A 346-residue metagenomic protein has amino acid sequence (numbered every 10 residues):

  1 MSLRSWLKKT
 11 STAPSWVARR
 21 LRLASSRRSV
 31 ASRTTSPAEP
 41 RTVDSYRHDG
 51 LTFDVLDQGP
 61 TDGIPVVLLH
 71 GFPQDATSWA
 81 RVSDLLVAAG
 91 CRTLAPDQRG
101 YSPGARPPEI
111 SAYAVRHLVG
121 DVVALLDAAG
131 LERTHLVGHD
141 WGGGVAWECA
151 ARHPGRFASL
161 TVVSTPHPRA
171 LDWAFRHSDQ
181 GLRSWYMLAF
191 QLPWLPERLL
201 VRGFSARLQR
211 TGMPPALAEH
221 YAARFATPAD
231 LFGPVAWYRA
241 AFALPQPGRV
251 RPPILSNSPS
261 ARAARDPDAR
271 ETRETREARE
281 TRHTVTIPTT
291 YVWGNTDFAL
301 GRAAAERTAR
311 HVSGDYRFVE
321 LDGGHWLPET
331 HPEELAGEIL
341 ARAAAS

Functional and structural regions predicted by a protein language model:
L3-S11, S15-T42, L51-F53, P65 (+7 more regions): Flexible "cap/lid" subdomain of the alpha/beta-hydrolase fold that forms the substrate-access gate
G59-P65: Proline/glycine-enriched tight loop/beta-turn segments at coil->beta junctions that connect or precede beta-strands
G71, A114, T330-H331: Active-site helix-initiating loop/hinge in glycosyltransferases
T77-T93: Short amphipathic alpha-helix adjacent to the substrate-entry channel of hydrolases
V82, C149, E338-R342: Hydrophobic residues on the short alpha-helix immediately C-terminal to a glycine-rich phosphate/catalytic loop
L125, A129, E338-S346: C-terminal alpha-helix
G324-E333: Catalytic histidine-centered segment of alpha/beta-hydrolase-like enzymes
